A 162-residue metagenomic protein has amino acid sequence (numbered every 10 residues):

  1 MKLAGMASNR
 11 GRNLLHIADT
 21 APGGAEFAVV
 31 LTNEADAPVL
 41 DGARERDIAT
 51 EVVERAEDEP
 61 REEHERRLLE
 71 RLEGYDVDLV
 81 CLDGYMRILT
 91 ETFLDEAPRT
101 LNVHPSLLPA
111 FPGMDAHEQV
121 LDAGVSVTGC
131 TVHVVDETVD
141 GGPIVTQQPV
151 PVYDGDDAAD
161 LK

Functional and structural regions predicted by a protein language model:
M1-K162: One-carbon transfer enzymes
